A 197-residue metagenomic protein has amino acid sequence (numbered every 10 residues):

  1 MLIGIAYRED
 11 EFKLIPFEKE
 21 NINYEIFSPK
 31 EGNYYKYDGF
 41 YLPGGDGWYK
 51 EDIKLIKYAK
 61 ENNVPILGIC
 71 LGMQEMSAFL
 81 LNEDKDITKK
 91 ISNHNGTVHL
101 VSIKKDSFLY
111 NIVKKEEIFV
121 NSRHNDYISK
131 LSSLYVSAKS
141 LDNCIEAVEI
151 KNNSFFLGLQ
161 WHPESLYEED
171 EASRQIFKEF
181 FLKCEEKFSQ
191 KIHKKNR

Functional and structural regions predicted by a protein language model:
M1-L71, F79, K90-V113, F119 (+4 more regions): N-terminal beta1-alpha1 cap of cysteine-dependent amidohydrolase-like domains
Q74: Conserved Rossmann-like nucleotide-cofactor binding loop
S77-D84: Active-site-adjacent alpha-helix immediately C-terminal to a catalytic or transition-state-stabilizing loop
I87: Short acidic alpha-helical/loop segments enriched in Asp/Glu that coordinate divalent cations
V120, G158: Catalytic tyrosine of NAD(P)H-dependent dehydrogenase/reductases that use a Tyr as the general acid/base
N153-L157: Catalytic histidine neighborhood in serine/cysteine hydrolases with alpha/beta-hydrolase-type architecture
